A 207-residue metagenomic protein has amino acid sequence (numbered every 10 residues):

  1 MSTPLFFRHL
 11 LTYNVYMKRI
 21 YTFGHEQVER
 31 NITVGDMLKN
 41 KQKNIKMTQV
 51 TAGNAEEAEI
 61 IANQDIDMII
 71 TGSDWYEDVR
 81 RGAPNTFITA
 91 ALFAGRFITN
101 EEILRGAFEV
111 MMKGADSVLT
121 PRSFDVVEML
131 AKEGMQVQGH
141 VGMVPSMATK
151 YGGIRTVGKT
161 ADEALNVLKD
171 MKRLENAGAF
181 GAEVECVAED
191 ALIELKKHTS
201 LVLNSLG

Functional and structural regions predicted by a protein language model:
L5-F6, K46: Short N-terminal alpha-helical targeting/association segments
F6-Y13: Short, positively charged and aromatic/hydrophobic N-terminal segments
Y13, K18-G207: Alpha/beta enzyme core
